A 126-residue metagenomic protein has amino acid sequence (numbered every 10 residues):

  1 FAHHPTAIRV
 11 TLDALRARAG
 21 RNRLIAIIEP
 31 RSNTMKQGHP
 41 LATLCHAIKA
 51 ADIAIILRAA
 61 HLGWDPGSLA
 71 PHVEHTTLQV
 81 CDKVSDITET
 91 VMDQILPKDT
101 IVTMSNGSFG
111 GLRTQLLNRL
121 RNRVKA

Functional and structural regions predicted by a protein language model:
F1-A126: ATP-dependent carboxylate-amine ligase
